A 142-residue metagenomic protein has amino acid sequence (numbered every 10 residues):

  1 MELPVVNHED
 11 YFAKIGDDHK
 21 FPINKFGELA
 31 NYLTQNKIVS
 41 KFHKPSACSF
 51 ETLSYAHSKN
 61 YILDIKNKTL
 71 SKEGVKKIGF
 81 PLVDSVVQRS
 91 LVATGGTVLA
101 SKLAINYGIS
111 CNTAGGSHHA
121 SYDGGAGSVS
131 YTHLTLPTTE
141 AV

Functional and structural regions predicted by a protein language model:
M1-Y131: An acidic/histidine-cluster motif and surrounding catalytic segment that typifies divalent-metal-assisted enzyme active
T132-T138: Conserved small/polar residues in nucleotide/adenosyl-binding loops
